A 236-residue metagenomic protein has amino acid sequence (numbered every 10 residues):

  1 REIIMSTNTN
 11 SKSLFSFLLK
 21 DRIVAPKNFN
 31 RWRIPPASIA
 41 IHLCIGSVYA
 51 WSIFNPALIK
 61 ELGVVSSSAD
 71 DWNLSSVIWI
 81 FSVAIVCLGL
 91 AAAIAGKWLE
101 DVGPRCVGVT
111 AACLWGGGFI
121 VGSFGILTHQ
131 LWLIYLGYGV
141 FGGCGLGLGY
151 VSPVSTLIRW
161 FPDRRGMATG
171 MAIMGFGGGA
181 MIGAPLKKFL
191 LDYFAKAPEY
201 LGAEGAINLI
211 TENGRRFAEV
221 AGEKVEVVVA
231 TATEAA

Functional and structural regions predicted by a protein language model:
S6-I45: Cytosolic juxtamembrane N-terminal segment immediately preceding the first transmembrane helix of multi-pass
Y49, I85-A93, M181: Residue-level signature of mid-helix packing/kink "hotspots" within the transmembrane helices of 12-pass Major
F54-L90: Extracellular/periplasmic helix-loop-helix junction of adjacent transmembrane segments in MFS-like secondary
L58, L146-F161, A168-T169: Intracellular juxtamembrane helix-capping segments at the cytosolic ends of symmetry-related transmembrane helices
L90-P104: Helix-to-loop junctions at the C-terminal end of transmembrane segments in multipass secondary transporters
I94, M171-L201: A gly/Pro-rich, aromatic-decorated transmembrane alpha-helix motif that marks the paired, flexible gating helices
C113-L127: C-terminal ends and interior cores of transmembrane alpha-helices in multi-pass membrane transporters/permeases
G118, L131-L148: Hydrophobic core of transmembrane alpha-helices in multi-pass small-molecule transporters, especially MFS/SLC-type
